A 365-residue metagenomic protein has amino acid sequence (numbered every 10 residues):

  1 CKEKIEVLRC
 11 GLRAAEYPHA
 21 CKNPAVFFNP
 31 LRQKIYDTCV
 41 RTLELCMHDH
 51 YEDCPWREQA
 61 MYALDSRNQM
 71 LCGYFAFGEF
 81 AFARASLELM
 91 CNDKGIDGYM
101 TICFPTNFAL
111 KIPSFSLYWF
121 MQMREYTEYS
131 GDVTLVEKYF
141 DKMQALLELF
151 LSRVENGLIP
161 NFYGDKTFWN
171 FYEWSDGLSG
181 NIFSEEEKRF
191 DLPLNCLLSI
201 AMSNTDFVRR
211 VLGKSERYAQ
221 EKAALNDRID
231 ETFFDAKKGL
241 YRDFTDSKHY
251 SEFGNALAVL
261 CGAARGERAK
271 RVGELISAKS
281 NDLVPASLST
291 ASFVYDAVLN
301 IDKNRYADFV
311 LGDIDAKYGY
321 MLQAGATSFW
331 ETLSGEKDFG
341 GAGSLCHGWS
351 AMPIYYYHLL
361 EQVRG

Functional and structural regions predicted by a protein language model:
C1-K34: Extended acidic/polar, glycine-enriched regions that form or flank non-catalytic beta-rich accessory modules
K2, E16-P18, D49, I96 (+1 more regions): Short loop/turn segments at secondary-structure transitions that flank enzyme active sites
E3-I5, Y36, G95, S350: A generic structural signal for short, non-catalytic loop/turn and secondary-structure boundary residues
V7-L8, I35, Y51, K138: Short helix/loop capping segments that flank catalytic or ligand/cofactor-binding pockets
A25-A81, M90: Structured secondary-structure scaffolds
M61-F77, A81-G365: Active-site core of glycosidic bond-cleaving carbohydrate-active enzymes
